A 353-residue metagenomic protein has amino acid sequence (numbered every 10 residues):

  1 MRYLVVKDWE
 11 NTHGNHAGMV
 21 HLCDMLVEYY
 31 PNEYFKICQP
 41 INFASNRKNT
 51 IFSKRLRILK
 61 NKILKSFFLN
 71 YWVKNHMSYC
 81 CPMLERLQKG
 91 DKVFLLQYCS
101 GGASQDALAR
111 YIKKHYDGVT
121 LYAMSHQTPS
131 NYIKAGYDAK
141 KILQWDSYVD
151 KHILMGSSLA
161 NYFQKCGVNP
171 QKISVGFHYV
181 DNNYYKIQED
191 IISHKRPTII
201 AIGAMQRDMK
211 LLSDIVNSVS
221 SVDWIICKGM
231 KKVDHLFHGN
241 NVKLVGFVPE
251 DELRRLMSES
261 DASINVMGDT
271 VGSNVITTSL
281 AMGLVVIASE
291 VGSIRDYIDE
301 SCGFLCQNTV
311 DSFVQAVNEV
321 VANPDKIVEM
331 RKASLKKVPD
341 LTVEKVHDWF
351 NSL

Functional and structural regions predicted by a protein language model:
I133, Q164, Y179-R196, H235: Acidic anion/phosphate-binding donor-loop and adjacent secondary structure in glycosyltransferase catalytic cores
D150-K186: Donor nucleotide-sugar binding/catalytic pocket of nucleotide-sugar-dependent glycosyltransferases
I191-M209, S213-N217: Conserved donor-binding/catalytic core segment of Leloir-type glycosyltransferases
H235-L236, V291-L305: Short acidic/histidine- and often glycine-rich active-site loop of Leloir-type glycosyltransferases that engages
S258-V271, L284: Acidic donor-binding loop of glycosyltransferase active sites
E300-D311, E319-D325: Conserved acidic donor-binding segment of nucleotide-sugar-dependent glycosyltransferases
E319, K326-D340: A short, well-ordered alpha-helix in the C-terminal region of glycosyltransferases
D340-L353: C-terminal alpha-helical cap of glycosyltransferases
